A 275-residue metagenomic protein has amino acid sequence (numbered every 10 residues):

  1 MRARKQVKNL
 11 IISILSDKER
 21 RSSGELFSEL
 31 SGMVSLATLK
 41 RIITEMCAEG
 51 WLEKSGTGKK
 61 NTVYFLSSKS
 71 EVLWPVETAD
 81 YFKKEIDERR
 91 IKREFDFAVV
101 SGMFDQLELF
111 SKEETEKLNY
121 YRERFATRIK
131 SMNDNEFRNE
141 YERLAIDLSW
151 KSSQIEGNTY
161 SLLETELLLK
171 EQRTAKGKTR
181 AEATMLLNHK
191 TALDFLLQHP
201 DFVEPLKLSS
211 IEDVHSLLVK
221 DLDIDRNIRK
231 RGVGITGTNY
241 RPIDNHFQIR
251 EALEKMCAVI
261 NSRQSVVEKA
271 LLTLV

Functional and structural regions predicted by a protein language model:
M1-V275: FIC/Doc superfamily catalytic core
